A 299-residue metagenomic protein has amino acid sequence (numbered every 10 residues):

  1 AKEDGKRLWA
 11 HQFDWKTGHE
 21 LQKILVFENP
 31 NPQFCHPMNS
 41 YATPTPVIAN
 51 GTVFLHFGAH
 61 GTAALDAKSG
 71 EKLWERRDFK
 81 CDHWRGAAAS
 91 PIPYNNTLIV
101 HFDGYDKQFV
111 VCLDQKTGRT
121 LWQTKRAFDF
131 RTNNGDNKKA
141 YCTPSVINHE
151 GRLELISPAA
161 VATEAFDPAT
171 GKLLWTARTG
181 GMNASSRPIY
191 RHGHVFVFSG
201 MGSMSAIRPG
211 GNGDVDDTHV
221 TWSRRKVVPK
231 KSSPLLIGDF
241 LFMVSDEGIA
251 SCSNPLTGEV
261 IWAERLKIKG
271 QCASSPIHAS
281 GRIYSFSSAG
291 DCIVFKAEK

Functional and structural regions predicted by a protein language model:
A1-K299: Noncatalytic, solvent-exposed loop/strand surfaces of beta-propeller-type extracellular/periplasmic domains
